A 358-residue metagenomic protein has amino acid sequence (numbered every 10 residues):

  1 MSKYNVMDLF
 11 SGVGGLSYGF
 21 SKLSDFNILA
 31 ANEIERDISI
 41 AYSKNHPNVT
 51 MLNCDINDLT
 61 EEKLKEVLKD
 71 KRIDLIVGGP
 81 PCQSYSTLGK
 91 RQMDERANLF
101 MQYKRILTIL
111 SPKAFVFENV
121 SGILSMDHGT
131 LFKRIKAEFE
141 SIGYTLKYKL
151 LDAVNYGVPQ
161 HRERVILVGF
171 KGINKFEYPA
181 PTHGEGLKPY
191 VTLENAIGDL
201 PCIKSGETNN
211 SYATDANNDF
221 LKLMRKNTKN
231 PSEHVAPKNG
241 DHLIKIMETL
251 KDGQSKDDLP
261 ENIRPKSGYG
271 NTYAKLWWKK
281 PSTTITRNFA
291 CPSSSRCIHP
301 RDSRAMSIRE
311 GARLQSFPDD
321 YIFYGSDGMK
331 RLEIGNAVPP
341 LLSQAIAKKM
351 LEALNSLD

Functional and structural regions predicted by a protein language model:
M1-Y4, S356-D358: Short, Lys/Arg-enriched, disordered terminal segments
S2-S111, S121-S125, T130-K133: Core alpha/beta nucleotide-donor-binding catalytic domains of modification enzymes
A31, M51-N53, L146-L150, T284: Conserved beta-strand scaffold positions in the cores of enzyme catalytic domains, especially in NTP/NDP-utilizing
E62-D70, Q83-P265: Class I S-adenosyl-L-methionine
G79, A114, A305-I308: Short aromatic/basic micro-patch
A216-D358: C-terminal target-recognition/interaction regions appended to catalytic cores
